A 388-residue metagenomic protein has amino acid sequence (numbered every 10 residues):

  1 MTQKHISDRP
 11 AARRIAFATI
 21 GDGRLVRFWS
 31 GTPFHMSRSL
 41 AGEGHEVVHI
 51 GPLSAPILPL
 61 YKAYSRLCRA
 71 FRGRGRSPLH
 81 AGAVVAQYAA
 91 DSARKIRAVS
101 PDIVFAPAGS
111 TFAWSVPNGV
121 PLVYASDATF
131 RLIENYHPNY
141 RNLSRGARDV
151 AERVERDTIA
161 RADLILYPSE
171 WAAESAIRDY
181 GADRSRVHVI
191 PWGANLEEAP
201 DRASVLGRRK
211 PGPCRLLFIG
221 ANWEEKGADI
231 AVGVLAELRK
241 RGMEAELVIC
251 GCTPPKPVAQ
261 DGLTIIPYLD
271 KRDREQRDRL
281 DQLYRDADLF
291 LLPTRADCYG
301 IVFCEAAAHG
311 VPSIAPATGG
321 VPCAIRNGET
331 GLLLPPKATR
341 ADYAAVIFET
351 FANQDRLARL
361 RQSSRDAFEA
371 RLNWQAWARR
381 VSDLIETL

Functional and structural regions predicted by a protein language model:
F71-R74, N118-R156: Acceptor-binding helix/loop patch of EC 2.4 sugar-transfer enzymes, predominantly nucleotide-sugar-dependent
W171, G193: Carbohydrate-associated surface elements
R202-A203, G207-K226, V232-E237, L247-C250: Conserved donor-binding/catalytic core segment of Leloir-type glycosyltransferases
G251-L289: Nucleotide-activated donor-binding/catalytic signature segment of Leloir-type glycosyltransferases, i.e., the conserved
R295: Aromatic "clamp/platform" in nucleotide-sugar-dependent glycosyltransferases that forms part of the donor/acceptor
P312-P316, I325: Short hydrophobic beta-strand element within catalytic cores of glycosyltransferases and related nucleotide-activated
P322-E349, D355-R356: Change "using UDP/GDP/dTDP sugars" to "using nucleotide sugars
E349, R356-R371, W377: A short, well-ordered alpha-helix in the C-terminal region of glycosyltransferases
